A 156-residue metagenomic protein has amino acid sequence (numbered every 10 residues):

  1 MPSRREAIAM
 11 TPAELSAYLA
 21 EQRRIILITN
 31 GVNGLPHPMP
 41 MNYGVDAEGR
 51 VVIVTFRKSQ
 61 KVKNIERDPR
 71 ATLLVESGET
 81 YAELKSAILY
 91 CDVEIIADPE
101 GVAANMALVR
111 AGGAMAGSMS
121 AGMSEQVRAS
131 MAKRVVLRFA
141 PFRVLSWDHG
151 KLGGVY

Functional and structural regions predicted by a protein language model:
M1-M10, A82-Y156: Charged, gly/pro-rich active-site loop segments
S3-I26: Short, basic/aromatic recognition patches
L19, N64-I65, V109, F139: A generic structural signal for nonpolar/aromatic side chains embedded in well-ordered alpha-helices
Q22-R57, I65, T72-E76, A87: Short beta-strand segments
G49-R50, R70, D92, R143: Structural motif
